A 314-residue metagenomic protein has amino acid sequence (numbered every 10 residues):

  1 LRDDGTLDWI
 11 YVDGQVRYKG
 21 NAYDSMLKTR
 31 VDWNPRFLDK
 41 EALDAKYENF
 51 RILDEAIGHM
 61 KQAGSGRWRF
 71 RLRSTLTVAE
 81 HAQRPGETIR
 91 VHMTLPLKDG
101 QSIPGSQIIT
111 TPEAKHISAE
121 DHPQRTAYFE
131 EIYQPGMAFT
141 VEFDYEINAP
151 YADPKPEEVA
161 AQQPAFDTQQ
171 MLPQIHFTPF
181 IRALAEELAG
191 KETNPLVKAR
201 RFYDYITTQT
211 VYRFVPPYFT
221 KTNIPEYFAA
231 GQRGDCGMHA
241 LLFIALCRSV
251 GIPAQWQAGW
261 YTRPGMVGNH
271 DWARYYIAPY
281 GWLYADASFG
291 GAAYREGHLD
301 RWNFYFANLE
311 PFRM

Functional and structural regions predicted by a protein language model:
L1-Y151: Intrinsically disordered, low-complexity N-terminal segments that are enriched in acidic
T77-E80, F129, K191, Q232 (+3 more regions): Generic recognition of flexible, low-complexity loop/linker segments
V91, F202, A273: Terminal peptide-recognition signature
Q107-T111, K155-P164, A287-G290: Short intrinsically disordered coil segments
A119-A230: Acidic low-complexity segments
I147-A149, Q209-R213, R233-C236, Y261-P264 (+1 more regions): Solvent-exposed loop/turn segments at secondary-structure junctions within structured extracellular/periplasmic domains
P195-F202, Q232-C247: Active-site nucleophilic cysteine motif
M238-M314: Hydrophobic/aromatic-rich core segments of domains that either
